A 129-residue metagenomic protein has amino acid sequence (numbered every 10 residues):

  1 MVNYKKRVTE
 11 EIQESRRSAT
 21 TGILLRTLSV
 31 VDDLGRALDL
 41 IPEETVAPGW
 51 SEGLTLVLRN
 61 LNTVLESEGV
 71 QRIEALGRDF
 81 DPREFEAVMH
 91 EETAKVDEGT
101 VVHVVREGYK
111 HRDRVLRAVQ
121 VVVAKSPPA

Functional and structural regions predicted by a protein language model:
M1-G35: Charge-rich, N-proximal long alpha-helical rod segments
D33-A129: Structured alpha/beta interaction-core segments
